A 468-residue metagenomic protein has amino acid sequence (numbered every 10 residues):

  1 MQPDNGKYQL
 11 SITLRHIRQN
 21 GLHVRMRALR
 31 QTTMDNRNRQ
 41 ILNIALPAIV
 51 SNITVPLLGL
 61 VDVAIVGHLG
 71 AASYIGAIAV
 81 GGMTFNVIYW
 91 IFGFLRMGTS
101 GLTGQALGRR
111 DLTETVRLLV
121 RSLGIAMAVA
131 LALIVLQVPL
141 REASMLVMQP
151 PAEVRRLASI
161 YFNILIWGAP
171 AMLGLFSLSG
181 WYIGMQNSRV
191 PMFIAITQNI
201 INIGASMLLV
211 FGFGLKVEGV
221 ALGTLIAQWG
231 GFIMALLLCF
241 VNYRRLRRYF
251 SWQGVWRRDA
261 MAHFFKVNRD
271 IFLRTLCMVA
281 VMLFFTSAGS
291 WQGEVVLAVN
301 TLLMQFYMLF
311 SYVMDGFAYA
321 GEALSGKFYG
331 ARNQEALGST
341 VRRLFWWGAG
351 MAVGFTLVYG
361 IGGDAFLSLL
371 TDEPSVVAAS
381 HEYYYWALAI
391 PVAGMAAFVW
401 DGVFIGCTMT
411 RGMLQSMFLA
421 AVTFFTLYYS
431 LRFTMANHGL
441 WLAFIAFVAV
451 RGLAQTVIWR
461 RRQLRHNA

Functional and structural regions predicted by a protein language model:
Q2-A45, T103-P170, G212-F272, S325-I390 (+1 more regions): Short alpha-helical transmembrane segments in multi-pass integral membrane proteins
T33-L69, M83-G98, L102, M127-I134 (+4 more regions): N-terminal transmembrane alpha-helices
N43-D62, I164, L175, T197-Q198 (+4 more regions): Transmembrane helical elements of multi-pass membrane transporters/channels
N52-P56, W90, A130, I134 (+11 more regions): Residue-level hotspots within the lipid-embedded alpha helices of multi-pass solute transporters
L57-G76, M145-A152, L208-L215, L276-L309 (+2 more regions): Helix-terminus/linker motif at the lipid-water interface of multi-pass membrane proteins
H68-A71, Q105-G108, G184, F213 (+3 more regions): Membrane-helix boundary and inter-helical linker elements of multi-pass secondary transporters
I75-V135, M172-V190, T286, V299-I361 (+2 more regions): Small-residue-rich hydrophobic transmembrane alpha-helices
I164-G184, P191-N199, V220-L236, D315-A318 (+3 more regions): Short runs within selected transmembrane alpha-helices of multi-pass transporters and secretion channels
